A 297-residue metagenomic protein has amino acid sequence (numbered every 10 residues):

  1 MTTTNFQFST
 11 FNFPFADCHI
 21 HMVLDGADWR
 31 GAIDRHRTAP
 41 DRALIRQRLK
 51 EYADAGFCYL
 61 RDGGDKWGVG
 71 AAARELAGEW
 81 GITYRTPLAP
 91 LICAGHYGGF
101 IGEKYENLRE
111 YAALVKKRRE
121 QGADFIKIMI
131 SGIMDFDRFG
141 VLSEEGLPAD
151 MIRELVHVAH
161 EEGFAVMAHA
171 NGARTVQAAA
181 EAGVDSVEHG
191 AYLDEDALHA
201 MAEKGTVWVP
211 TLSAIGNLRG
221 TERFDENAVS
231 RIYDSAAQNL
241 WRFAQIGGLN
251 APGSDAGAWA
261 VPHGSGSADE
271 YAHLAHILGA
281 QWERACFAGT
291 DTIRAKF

Functional and structural regions predicted by a protein language model:
M1-F13: Short, basic, low-complexity termini and linkers enriched in Ser/Thr/Gly/Pro that act as targeting/leader peptides
F13-L76, Y97: Metal-associated gating/positioning segment near the N- to mid-region
H21-D25, K66-G70, C93, G132-F136 (+4 more regions): Active-site environment of divalent metal-dependent phosphoester hydrolases
V23-P40, A94-Y105, D137-G146, R219-A228: Acidic/histidine-rich helix-loop elements that form or flank divalent-metal/phosphate-binding sites at the catalytic
G26-R30, V176-A182, A214-E226, S254-I277: Histidine/acidic-residue-rich catalytic or RNA/ligand-binding cores of hydrolases and nuclease-related proteins
R42-A71, G81-L91, A123-D137, A165 (+2 more regions): Divalent metal-dependent hydrolysis catalytic cores, especially in the metallo-beta-lactamase
R109-I130, D135-W208, V229-N250: Histidine/acidic residue-rich metal-binding segments in metalloenzymes
E161, D234-F297: His/Asp/Glu-enriched, well-ordered alpha-helical/loop segment that forms or immediately abuts the divalent-metal
